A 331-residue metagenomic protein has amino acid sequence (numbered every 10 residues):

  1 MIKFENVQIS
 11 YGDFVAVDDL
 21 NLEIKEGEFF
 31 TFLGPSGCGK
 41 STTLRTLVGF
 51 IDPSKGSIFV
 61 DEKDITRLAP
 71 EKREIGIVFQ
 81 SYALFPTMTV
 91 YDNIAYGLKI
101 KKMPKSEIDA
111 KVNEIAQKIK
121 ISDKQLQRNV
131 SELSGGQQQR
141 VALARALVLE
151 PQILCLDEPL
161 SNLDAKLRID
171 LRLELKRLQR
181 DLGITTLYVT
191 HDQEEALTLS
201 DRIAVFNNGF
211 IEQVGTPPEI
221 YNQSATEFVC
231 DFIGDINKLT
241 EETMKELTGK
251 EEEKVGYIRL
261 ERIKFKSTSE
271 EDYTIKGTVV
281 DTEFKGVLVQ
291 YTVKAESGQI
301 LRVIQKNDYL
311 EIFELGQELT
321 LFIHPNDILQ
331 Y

Functional and structural regions predicted by a protein language model:
K3, E23, F59, T320-F322: ABC ATPase nucleotide-binding domain
F29, P70-G76, Q80, L84-A225: ABC ATPase nucleotide-binding domains
L33-P35: The feature captures the beta-strand-to-loop junction immediately N-terminal to the Walker
S41-L44, V141: ABC ATPase nucleotide-binding domain helices that frame the ATP-binding cleft
V48: Helix-to-loop junction immediately C-terminal to a conserved catalytic motif
G56-D64: Conserved ABC transporter NBD signature motif
T248-Y331: Non-catalytic connector elements of ABC transporters
